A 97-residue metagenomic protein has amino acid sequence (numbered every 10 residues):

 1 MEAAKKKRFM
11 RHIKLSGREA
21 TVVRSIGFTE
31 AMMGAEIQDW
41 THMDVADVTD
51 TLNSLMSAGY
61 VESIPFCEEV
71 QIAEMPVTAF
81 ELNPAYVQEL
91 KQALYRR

Functional and structural regions predicted by a protein language model:
M1-V22: Short alpha-helical segments that sit at the start of domains
M10-S16, D47-D50, S54, A73: Short glycine/proline-centered loop/turn elements that form peptide/ligand docking sites
R24-F28: Short, locally clustered residues in the helix-turn-helix/winged-helix DNA-binding domain
A31-W40: Short acidic, hydrophobic short linear motifs in intrinsically disordered regions
H42-A58, E62-I64: Short amphipathic alpha-helical interaction segments
P65-V77: Short, Lys/Arg-rich nucleic-acid/phosphate-binding segment
P76-R97: Short, amphipathic alpha-helical interaction segments positioned at domain boundaries
